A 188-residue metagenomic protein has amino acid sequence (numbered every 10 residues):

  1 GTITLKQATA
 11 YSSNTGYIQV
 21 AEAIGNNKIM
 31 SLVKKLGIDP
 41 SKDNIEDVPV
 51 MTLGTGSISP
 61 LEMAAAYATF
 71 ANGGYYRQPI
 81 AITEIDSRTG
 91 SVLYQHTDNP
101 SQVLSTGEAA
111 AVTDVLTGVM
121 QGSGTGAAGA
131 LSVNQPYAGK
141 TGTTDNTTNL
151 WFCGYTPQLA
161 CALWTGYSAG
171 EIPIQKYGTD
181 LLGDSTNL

Functional and structural regions predicted by a protein language model:
G1-I38, I45-N72, V115-G118: Active-site-adjacent helix/loop patches that line small-molecule binding or acyl-intermediate pockets
Q7-Y11, S57-L188: A penicillin-recognizing enzyme superfamily signal
V33-I45, L131, W164-G170: Active-site-adjacent bridging/hinge elements
K42-V50, V92, N134: Short, conserved helix/loop micro-motifs enriched in His/Cys and acidic residues
